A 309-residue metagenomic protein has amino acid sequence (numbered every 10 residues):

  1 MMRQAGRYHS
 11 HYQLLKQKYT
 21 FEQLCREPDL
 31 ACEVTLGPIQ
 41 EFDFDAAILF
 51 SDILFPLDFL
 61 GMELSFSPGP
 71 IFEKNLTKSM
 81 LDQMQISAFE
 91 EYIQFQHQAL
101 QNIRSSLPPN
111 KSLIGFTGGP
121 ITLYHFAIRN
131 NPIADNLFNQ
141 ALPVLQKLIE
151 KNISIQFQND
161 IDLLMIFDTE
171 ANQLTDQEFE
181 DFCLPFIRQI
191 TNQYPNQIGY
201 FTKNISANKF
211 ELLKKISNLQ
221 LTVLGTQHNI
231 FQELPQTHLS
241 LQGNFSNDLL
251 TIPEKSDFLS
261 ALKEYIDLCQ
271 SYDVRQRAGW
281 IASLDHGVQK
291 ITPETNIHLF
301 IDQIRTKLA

Functional and structural regions predicted by a protein language model:
M1-F59, E63-F66, N102-S105, L184 (+4 more regions): N-terminal basic, low-complexity leaders that serve as flexible interaction/assembly modules and, when applicable, as
M1-Q23, I53, F59-P68, K111-Q140 (+2 more regions): N-terminal small/glycine-rich loop or linker at the start of catalytic domains across soluble metabolic enzymes
Y8-H9, T191-A309: Catalytic-face loop-and-helix region of soluble metabolic enzyme cores
E33-F50, S154-L163, K215-L221: Catalytic domains of carbohydrate-active enzymes, especially glycoside hydrolases
A46-P68, F72-M80, M84-F89, D160-F179 (+1 more regions): Glycine-rich, proline-tolerant flexible connector loops at the mouths of alpha/beta enzymes
M62-Q158: Active-site-proximal, glycine-rich beta->alpha crossover segments in alpha/beta enzymes that shape flexible
H97, L174-P185, T226-L239: Active-site-adjacent beta->alpha loops and helix N-cap segments on the catalytic face of soluble alpha/beta enzymes
N131-L164, D176, D181-N196, F210-L219 (+1 more regions): Alpha/beta enzyme core
